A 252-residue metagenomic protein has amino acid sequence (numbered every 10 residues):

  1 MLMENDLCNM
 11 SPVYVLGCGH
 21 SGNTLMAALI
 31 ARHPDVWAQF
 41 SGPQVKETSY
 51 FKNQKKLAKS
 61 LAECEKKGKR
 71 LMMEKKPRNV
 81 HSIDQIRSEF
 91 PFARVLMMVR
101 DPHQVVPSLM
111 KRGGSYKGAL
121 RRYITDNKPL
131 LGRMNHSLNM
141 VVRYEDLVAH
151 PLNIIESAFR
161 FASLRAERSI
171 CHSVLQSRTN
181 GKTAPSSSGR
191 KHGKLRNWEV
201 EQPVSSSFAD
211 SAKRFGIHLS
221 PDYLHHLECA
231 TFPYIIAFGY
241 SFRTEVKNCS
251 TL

Functional and structural regions predicted by a protein language model:
M1-P12, L131, L164-L252: PAPS-dependent sulfotransferases, especially Golgi type II membrane carbohydrate sulfotransferases
M1-R70, G181: PAPS-dependent sulfotransferase catalytic core
H20, V148-A149, P221: Short, solvent-exposed loop/helix junctions and linker helices that flank or host conserved functional motifs
G22-N23, D101, A158, L227: Generic structural signal for small/hydrophobic residues in well-ordered secondary structure, especially within
H33, K67, L71, P77-C171 (+1 more regions): PAPS-dependent sulfotransferase catalytic domain
Q39-F40, L96, R168, T244: A generic structural-conservation signal
K46-T48, V105, Q176: Generic structural signal for helix capping and beta-alpha/helix-loop junctions
F51, V105, F215: Short clusters of hydrophobic/aromatic residues that line enzyme substrate/ligand-binding pockets
